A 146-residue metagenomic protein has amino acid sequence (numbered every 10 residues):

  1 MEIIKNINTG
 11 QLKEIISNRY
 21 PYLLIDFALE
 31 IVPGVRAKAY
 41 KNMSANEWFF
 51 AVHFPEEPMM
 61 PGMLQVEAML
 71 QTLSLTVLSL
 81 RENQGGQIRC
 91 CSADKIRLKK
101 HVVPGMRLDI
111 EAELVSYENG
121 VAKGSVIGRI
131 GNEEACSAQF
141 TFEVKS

Functional and structural regions predicted by a protein language model:
E2-I4, G34, V103-M106, E113-S146: HotDog/MaoC-like acyl-thioester-processing domains
E2-N6, T72-D109, S137-E143: Hydrophobic beta-strand-centered segment that forms part of the acyl-chain substrate-binding groove
I3-L29: Flexible, low-complexity linker/boundary loops enriched in proline and small hydrophobic residues that flank enzymatic
K13, E56-E57, R97-K100: Beta-strand-rich interaction surfaces with strong enrichment in secreted/lumenal proteins
Y20-M60: Catalytic strand-loop segment that frames the active site of acyl-thioester-processing enzymes
Y22-L24, L108, A122: Hydrophobic core residues within well-ordered beta-strands of beta-rich domains
D26-L29, D94, K99, E113-V115: Conserved positions in beta-strands of structured domains
A28, M60-N83: Active-site helix/loop of acyl-thioester processing domains in fatty-acid/polyketide metabolism, spanning hotdog-fold
